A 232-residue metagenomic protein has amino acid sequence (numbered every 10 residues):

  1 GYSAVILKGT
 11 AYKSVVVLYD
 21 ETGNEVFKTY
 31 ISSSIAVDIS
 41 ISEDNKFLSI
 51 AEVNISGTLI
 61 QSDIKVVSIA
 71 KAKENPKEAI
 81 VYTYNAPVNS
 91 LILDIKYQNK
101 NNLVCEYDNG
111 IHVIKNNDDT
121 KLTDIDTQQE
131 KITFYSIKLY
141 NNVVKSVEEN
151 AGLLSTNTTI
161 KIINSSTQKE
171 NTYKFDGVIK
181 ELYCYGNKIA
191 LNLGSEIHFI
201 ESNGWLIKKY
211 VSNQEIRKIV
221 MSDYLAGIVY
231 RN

Functional and structural regions predicted by a protein language model:
G1, S33-S42, Y82-Q98, Q128-N141 (+2 more regions): Repeated scaffold domains used in trafficking and secretory/extracellular systems, primarily beta-propellers
G1-K96: Long, acidic/polar, low-complexity amphipathic helices and coiled-coil-like
V5-I6, S49-A51, C105, K145-S146 (+2 more regions): Residue position within the beta-strands of beta-propeller blades
A11-V17, S56-S68, N109-N116, G152-K161 (+2 more regions): Structural motif
D20-G23, I69-A72, N116-D119, N164-S166 (+1 more regions): Short loop/turn segments that connect beta-strands within beta-propeller blades
N24-Y30, N75-A86, T120-Q129, T167-K174 (+1 more regions): A short beta-strand motif characteristic of beta-propeller blades
N109-E181, I189: Eukaryotic tandem repeat interaction scaffolds
G152-N232: Hydrophilic extracytoplasmic domains
